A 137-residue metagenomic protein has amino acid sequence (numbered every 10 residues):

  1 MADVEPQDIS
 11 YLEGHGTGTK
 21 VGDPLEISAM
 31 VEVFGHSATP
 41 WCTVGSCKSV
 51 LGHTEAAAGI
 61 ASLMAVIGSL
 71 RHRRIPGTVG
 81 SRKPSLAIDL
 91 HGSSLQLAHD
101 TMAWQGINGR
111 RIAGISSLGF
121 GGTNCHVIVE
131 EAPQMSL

Functional and structural regions predicted by a protein language model:
M1-L137: Condensing-enzyme catalytic core of the thiolase-fold
